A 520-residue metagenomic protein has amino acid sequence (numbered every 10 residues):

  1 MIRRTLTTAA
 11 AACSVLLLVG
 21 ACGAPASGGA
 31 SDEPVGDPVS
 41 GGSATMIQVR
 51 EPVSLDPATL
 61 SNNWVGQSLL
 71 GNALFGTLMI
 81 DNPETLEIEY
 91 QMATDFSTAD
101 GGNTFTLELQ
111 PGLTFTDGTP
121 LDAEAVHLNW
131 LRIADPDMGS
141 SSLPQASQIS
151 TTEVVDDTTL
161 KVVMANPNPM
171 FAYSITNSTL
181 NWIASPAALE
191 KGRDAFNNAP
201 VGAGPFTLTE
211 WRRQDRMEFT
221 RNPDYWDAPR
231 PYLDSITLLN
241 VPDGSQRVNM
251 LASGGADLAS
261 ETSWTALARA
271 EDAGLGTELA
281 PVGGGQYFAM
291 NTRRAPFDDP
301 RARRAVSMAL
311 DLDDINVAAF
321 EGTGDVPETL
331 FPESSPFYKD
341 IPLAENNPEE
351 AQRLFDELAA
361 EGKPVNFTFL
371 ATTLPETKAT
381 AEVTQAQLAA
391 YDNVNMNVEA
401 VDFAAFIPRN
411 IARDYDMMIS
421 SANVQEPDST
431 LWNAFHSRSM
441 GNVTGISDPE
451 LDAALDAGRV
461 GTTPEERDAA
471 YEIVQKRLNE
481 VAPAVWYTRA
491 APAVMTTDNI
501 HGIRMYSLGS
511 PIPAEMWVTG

Functional and structural regions predicted by a protein language model:
I47-T98, L131, V201, S510: N-terminal lobe/hinge region of extracytoplasmic solute-binding protein
T106-E108, L143-A187, E210: Surface-exposed binding/hinge segments that line and control ligand-binding clefts or catalytic entry sites
N177-P231, S235: Gly/Pro-rich hinge or "lid" segments in bacterial periplasmic/extracellular proteins
P223-R269, N393: Ligand-site clamp/hinge motif
D298-A386, I473: Append "and occasionally in soluble cytosolic enzymes with long acidic Gly/Pro-rich linkers
D356-V424, P464: Ligand/substrate-recognition segments at binding pockets and active sites
N395-A400, A404-F406, N433-D498, G520: Extracytoplasmic/peripheral linker and loop segments enriched in polar/acidic and small residues with frequent Thr/Pro
V494-G520: Long beta-strand-rich cores associated with HINT superfamily self-processing modules
